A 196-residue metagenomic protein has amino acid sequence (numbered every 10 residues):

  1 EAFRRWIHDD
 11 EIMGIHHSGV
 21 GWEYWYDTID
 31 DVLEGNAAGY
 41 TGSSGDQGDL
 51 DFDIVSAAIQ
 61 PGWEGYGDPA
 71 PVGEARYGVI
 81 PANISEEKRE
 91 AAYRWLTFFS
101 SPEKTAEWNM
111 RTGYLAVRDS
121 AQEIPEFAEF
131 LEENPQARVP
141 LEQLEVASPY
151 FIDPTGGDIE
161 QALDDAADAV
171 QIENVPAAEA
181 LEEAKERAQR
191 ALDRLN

Functional and structural regions predicted by a protein language model:
E1-G21: Glycine-centered hinge/linker elements that transmit conformational signals in sensory and ligand-binding systems
A2, E87-F99, E107, I159 (+1 more regions): Short amphipathic alpha-helical coupling segments at ligand-binding clamshell hinges and other catalytic/signaling
D9, L96-D119: Periplasmic-binding protein-like
W25, T41-Q47, P61, E74-R76: Beta->alpha turn/N-cap motifs
W25-N36, Y40, D165, A169-I172: Short helices/loops that flank or line small-molecule/ion binding pockets
D49-Y66, L131-P135: Ligand-binding "clamshell"
A58, M110-A162, A169: Long, aromatic- and glycine/proline-rich binding clefts that accommodate carbohydrate-like moieties
G73-E87: A bilobed periplasmic-binding-protein/Venus flytrap-type ligand-binding module shared by bacterial periplasmic
